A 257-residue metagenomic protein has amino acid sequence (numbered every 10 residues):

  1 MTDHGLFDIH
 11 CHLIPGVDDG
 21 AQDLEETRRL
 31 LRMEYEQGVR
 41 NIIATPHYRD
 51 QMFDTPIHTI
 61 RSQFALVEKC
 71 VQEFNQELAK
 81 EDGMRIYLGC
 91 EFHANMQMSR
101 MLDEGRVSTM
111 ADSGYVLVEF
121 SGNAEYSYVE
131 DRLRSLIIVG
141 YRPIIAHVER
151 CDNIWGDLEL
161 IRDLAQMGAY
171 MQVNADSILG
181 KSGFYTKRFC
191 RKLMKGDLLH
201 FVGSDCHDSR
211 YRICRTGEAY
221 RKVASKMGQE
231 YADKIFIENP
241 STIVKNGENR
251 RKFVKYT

Functional and structural regions predicted by a protein language model:
M1-K80: An N-terminally biased module of ancient metal coordination in phosphate/nucleic-acid-related enzymes
F7-I9, I43-T45, Y87-E91, I144-A146 (+2 more regions): Active-site neighborhood of phospho(di)ester-bond hydrolases with catalytic His/Asp-centered motifs
H12, Y48, F92-H93, E149 (+2 more regions): Catalytic metal-binding/acid-base residues of hydrolase active sites
L13-L24, V116-A124, I178: Active-site mouth loops of central-metabolism enzymes
Y35, I137, M194-K195: Non-catalytic positions within long, well-ordered alpha-helices that form the structural scaffold/packing of enzyme
H47, L198-C214: Short acidic/histidine-rich active-site segments
F53-Q172, R250-T257: Extended substrate/RNA-proximal surfaces in nucleic-acid metabolism proteins
T216, Y220-T257: Mid-to-C-terminal alpha-helical segments outside catalytic/metal-binding sites
